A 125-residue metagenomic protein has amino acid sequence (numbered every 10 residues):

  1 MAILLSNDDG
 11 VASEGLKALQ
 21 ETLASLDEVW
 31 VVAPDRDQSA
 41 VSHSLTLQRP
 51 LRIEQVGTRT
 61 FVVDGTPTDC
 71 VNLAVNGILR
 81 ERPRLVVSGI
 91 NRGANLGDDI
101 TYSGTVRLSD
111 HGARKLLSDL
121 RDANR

Functional and structural regions predicted by a protein language model:
I3, K17-G77, E81-R82: A cross-family phosphate/adenosyl-ligand binding-site feature
L5, S88: Redox-cofactor binding/interface segments in oxidoreductases and associated redox assembly factors
D9, D37, T66-P67, N91-A94: Short glycine-rich anion-binding loops that position phosphate/pyrophosphate groups of nucleotides and phosphorylated
D9-K17: Short acidic, Gly/Ser-rich segments with clustered Asp/Glu that frequently serve as metal-coordination loops in enzyme
L85: Short, Asp-centered acidic motifs that coordinate Mg2+ and/or phosphate in catalytic or ligand-binding sites
A94-S103: Glycine/threonine-rich flexible loop motifs
L108-G112: Hydrophobic/aromatic ligand-binding patch that stacks against planar heteroaromatic rings of cofactors or nucleotides
A113-R125: Glycine-rich phosphate/pyrophosphate-binding loops and their adjacent beta-strand/loop elements at enzyme active sites
